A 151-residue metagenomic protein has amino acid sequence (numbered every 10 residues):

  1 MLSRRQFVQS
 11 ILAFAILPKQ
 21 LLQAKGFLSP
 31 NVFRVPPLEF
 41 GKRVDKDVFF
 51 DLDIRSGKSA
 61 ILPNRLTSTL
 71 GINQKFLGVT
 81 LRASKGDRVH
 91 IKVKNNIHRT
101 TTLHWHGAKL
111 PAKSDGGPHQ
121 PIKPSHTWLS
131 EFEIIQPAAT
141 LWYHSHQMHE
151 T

Functional and structural regions predicted by a protein language model:
L2-K113, G117-L129: N-terminal, post-signal-peptide metal-ligating segments of extracellular/periplasmic oxidoreductases, dominated by
S130-Q136: Short, hydrophobic beta-strand segments
Q136-T151: Hydrophobic or amphipathic alpha-helical targeting/insertion segments
